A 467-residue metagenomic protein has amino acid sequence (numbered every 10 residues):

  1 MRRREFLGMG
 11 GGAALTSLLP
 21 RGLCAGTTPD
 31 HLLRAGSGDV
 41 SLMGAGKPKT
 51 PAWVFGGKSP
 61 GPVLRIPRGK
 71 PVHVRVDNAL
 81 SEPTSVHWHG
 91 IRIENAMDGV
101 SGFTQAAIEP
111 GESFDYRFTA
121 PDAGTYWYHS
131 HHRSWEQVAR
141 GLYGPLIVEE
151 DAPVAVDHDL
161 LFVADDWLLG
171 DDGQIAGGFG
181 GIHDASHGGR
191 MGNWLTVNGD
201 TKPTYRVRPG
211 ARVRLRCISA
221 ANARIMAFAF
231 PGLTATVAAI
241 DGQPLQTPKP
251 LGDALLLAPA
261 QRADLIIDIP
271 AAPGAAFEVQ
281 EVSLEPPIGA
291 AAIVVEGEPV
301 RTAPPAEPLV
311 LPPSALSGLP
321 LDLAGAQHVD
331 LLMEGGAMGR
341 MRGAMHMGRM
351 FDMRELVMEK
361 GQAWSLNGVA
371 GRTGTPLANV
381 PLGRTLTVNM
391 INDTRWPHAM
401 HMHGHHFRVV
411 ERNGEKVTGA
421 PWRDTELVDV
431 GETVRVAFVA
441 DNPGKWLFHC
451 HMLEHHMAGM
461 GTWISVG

Functional and structural regions predicted by a protein language model:
M1-A14: N-terminal secretory signal peptides and thylakoid transit peptides that target proteins across membranes
G8, S17-I91: A long-range scaffold signal marking pre-active-site subdomains of enzyme folds
M9, S17, L23-R34, V138-G170 (+3 more regions): Extended terminal and domain-junction accessory segments
K47-R65, N193-P203, G361-L382: N-terminal edge beta-strand
G56-V63, N95-T125, H132-W135, P250-L256 (+1 more regions): Aromatic/His-enriched, Gly/Pro-containing loop or helix-boundary segments that lie immediately adjacent to catalytic
V76-L80, I218-S219, M390-T394: Asparagine-centered strand-capping/turn motif at beta-strand->loop junctions
M97-V100, A106-P110, G177-L323, R412-D424: Histidine- and aromatic-rich segments of cupredoxin/plastocyanin-like copper-binding domains
G232-P244, D393-R423, L453-M457, S465-G467: Active/binding-pocket-proximal capping segment
